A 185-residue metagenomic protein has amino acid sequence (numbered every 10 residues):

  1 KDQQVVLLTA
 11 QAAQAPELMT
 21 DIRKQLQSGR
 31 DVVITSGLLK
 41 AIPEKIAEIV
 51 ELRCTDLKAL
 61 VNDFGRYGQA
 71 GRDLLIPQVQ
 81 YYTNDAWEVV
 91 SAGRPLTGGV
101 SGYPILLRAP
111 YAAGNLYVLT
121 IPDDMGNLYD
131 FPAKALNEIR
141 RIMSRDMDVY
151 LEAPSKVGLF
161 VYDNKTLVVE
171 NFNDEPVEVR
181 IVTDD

Functional and structural regions predicted by a protein language model:
K1-D2: A short, well-structured beta->alpha microelement
V5: Short, Asp-centered acidic motifs that coordinate Mg2+ and/or phosphate in catalytic or ligand-binding sites
T9-D185: A conserved amphipathic helix/loop scaffold that creates a polar/acidic microenvironment used either to coordinate
